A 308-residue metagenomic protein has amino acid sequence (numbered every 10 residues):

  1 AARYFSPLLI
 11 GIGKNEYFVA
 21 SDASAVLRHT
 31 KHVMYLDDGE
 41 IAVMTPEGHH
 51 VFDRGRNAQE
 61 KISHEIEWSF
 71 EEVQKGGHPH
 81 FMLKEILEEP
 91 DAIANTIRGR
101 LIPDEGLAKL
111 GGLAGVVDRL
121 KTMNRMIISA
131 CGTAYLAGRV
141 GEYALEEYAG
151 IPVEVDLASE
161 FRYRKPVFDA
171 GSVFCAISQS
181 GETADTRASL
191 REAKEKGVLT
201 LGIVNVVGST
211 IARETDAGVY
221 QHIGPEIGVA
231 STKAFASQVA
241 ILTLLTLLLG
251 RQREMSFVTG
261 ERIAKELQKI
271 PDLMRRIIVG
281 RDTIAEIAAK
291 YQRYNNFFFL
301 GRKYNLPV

Functional and structural regions predicted by a protein language model:
A1, V33-M34, I41-V43, Q74-K75 (+8 more regions): Replace "in large, NTP-powered and nucleic-acid-processing enzymes" with "in large, NTP-powered factors and other
A1-D22, H29-M34, G39-I41: Conserved catalytic micro-motifs used in adenylation/nucleotidyl-transfer and phosphoryl/amide- and methyl-transfer
A1-I10, H78-M82, I93, G132-G141 (+1 more regions): Conserved phosphate/anionic-ligand binding catalytic regions in large, soluble enzymes, centered on
V33-V51, G55: Extended acidic/polar, glycine-enriched regions that form or flank non-catalytic beta-rich accessory modules
H49-V117: Catalytic P-loop NTP-binding/switch module of NTPases
E89-I93, I97-I127, A217-V308: Active-site phosphate/pyrophosphate-binding segments
K121-K269: Glycine-rich phosphate-binding loops that contact phosphosugars or nucleotide phosphates
